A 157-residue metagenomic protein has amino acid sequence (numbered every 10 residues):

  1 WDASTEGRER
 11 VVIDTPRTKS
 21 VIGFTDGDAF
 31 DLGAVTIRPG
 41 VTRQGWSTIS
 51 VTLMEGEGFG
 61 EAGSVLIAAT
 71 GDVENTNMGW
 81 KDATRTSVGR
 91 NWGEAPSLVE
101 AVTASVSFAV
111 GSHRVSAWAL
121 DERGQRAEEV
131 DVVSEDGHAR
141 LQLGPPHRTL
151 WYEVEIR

Functional and structural regions predicted by a protein language model:
W1-A119, R123-R126, D136-H138, P145: Long, low-hydrophobicity ectodomains and other hydrophilic envelope-associated domains
V130-V133: Alpha-mannosidase-like glycoside hydrolase catalytic domains involved in N-glycan trimming, generalizing to other
G137-R157: C-terminal beta-strand-rich structural cap/linker in extracellular carbohydrate-active enzymes
